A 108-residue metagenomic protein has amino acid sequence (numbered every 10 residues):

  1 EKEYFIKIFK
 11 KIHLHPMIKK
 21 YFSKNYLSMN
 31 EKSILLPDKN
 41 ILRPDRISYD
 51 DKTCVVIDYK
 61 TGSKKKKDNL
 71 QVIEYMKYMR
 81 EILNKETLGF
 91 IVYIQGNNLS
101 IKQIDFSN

Functional and structural regions predicted by a protein language model:
E1-P37: A non-catalytic, helix-rich entry segment at domain boundaries
P16-K20, K32, K65-Q95: Metal-dependent nuclease catalytic cores in nucleic-acid-processing enzymes, especially RNase H-like/related
N30, L42-S63, Y75: Conserved catalytic cores of phosphodiester-cleaving nucleases, focusing on short active-site segments
P37-D38, V92: Carrier-protein-dependent adenylate-forming modules in NRPS/ANL systems
K39-N40, D68: Active-site-proximal structural scaffolding
F90, I94-S107: Basic, glycine-rich
